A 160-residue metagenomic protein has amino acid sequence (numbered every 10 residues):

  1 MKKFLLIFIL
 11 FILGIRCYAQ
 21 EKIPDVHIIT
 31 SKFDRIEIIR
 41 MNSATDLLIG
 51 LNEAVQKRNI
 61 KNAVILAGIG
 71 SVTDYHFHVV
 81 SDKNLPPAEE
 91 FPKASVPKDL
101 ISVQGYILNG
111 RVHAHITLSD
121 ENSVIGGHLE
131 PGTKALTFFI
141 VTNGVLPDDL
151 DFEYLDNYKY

Functional and structural regions predicted by a protein language model:
F4-L13: Sec-dependent N-terminal signal peptides
I15-A19: Sec/Tat signal peptide C-region and signal peptidase I cleavage site
Q20-T45, I49-Q56, N62-A67, T73-H113 (+1 more regions): N-terminal intrinsically disordered, cationic/polar leader segments that include organellar targeting peptides
